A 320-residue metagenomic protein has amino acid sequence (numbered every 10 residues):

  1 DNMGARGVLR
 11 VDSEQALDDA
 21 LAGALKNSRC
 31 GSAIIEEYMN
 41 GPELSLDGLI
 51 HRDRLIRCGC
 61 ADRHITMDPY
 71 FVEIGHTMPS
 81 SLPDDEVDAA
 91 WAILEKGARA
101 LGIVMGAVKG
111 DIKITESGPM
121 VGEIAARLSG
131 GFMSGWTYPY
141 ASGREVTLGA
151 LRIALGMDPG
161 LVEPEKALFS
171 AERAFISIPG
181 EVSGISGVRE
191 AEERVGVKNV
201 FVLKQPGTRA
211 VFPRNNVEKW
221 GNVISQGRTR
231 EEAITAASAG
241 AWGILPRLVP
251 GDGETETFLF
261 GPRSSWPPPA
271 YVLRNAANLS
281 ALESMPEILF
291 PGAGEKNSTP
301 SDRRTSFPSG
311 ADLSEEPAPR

Functional and structural regions predicted by a protein language model:
D1-N2, Y70-F71, G130, P213-E218: Short, flexible turn/loop "capping" segments at secondary-structure junctions
G7-E116: Internal nucleotide-binding/catalytic subdomain
L9, E37, L82, P139 (+1 more regions): Short, well-ordered beta-strand elements within core beta-sheets of diverse protein domains
G31, M67-F71, G131-G135, L245-L248: A short, polar/proline- and glycine-enriched secondary-structure boundary/capping micro-motif
I56, M120-E123: Protein kinase-like catalytic core scaffold
D88-G110, E116, A125-S183: Active-site "cap" helix and flanking loop/linker of ATP-utilizing ligase/carboxylase catalytic domains
I114-M120, V217: A short, glycine/Asx- and small/polar-enriched loop/turn that sits immediately N-terminal to a beta-strand
L151-R320: Peripheral (often C-terminal) accessory segments that flank ATP-dependent C-N-forming ligase machineries
